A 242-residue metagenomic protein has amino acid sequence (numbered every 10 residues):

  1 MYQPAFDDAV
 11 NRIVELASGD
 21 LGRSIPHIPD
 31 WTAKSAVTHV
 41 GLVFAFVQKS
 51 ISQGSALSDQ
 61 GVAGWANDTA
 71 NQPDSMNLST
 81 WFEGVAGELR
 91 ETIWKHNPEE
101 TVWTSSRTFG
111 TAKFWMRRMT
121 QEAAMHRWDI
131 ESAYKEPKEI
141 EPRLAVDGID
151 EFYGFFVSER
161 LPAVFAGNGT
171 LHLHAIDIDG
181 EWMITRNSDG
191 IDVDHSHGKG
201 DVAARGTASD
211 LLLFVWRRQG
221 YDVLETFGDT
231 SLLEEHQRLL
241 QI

Functional and structural regions predicted by a protein language model:
M1-S24: Non-cleavable N-terminal signal-anchor transmembrane helices
Y2-A9, H39, L78-V85, W115 (+3 more regions): Amphipathic alpha-helix face/heptad-repeat signature
G19-G61, R107-P162, L211: Short, contiguous alpha-helical
T69-E139: Contiguous mid-protein beta-loop-alpha structural module that forms a pocket-lining wall or clamp of enzyme active
I149-I184: A glycine-rich beta-turn/hairpin centered on an aromatic-Pro dipeptide
H174-S209: Acidic/His-leaning functional-site neighborhoods
H197-I242: C-terminal interaction segments
